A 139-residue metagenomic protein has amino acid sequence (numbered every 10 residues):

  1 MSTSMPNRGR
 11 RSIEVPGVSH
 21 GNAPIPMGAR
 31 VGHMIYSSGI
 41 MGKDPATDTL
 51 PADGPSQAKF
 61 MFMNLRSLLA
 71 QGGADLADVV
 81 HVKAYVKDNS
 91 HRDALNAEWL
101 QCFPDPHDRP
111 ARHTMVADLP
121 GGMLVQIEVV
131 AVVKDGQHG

Functional and structural regions predicted by a protein language model:
M1-M63, S67-V80, V86-G139: N-terminal presequence-like segments and the immediate start of the first folded domain
